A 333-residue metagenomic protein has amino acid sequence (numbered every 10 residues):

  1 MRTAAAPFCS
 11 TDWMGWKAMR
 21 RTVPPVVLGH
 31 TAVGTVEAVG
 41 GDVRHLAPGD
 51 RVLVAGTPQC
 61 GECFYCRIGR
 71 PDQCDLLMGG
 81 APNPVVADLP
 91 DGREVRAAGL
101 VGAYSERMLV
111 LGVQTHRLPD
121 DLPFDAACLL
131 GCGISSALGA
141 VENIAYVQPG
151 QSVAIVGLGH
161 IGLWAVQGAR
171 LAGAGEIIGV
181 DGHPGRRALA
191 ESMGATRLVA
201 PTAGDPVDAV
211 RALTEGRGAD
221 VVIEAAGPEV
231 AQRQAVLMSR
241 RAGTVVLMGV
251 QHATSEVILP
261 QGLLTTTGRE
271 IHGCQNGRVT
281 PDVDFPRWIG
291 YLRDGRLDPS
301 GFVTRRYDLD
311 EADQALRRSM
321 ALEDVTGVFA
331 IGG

Functional and structural regions predicted by a protein language model:
M1-A6, K17-R67, D72, P119-D121: Glycine-rich beta-strand-centered segment in the early N-terminal region that forms part of a ligand/cofactor-binding
G49, G150, A195, G218-A219 (+2 more regions): Local beta-strand N-terminus motif with an aromatic residue
V52, E106, V113-T115, P119-A203 (+1 more regions): Mid-domain Rossmann-like dinucleotide-binding core that forms the NAD(H)/NADP(H) cofactor-binding site
G56-V113: Cysteine-cluster motifs in flexible loop/terminal segments that predominantly coordinate metals
A145-Q148, A172, P184-E270: Glycine-rich cofactor phosphate-binding loops and adjacent beta1-alpha1 units of small-molecule cofactor enzyme domains
R233-L237, D282-G333: C-terminal hydrophobic helical "lid"/dimerization subdomain of Rossmann-like NAD(P)H-dependent oxidoreductases
T244, L259-S300: Rossmann-fold dehydrogenase core element
